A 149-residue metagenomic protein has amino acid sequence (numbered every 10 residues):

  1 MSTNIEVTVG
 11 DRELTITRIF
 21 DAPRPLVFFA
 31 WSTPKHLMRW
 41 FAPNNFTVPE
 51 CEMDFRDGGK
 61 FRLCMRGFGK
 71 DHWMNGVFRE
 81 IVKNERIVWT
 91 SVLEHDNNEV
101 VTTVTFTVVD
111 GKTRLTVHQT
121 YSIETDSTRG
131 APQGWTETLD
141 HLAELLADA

Functional and structural regions predicted by a protein language model:
M1-T47: Hydrophobic ligand-binding cavity/cleft-lining segments
E6, E13-T17, V88-T90, V101-T105 (+1 more regions): Ser/Thr- (and often Asn-) enriched beta-sheet segments in non-cytosolic proteins
D11-R12, P25, K83-E85, G111: Beta-strand-connecting loop/turn residues
V27-F28, L37, F61, F78 (+4 more regions): Hydrophobic pocket/interface hotspot
W31, E50, S91, P132-W135 (+1 more regions): Tryptophan-centric aromatic hotspots in well-structured domains and transmembrane helices
M38-A42, C51-R56, R62-D110, T120: Hydrophobic-ligand binding "helix-grip"
R114, T120-A149: A conserved amphipathic terminal alpha-helix motif
